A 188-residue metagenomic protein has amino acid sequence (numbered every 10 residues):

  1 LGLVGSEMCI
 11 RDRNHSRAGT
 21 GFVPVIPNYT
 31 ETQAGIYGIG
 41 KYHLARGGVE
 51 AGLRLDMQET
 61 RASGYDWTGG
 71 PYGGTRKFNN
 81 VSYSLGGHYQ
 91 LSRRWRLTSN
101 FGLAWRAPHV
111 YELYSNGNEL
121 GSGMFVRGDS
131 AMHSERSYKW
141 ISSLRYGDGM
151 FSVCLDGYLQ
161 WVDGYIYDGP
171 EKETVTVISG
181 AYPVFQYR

Functional and structural regions predicted by a protein language model:
L1, I36-Y42, L85-Y89, M132 (+1 more regions): Residues on the lipid-exposed face of transmembrane beta-strands in outer-membrane beta-barrel proteins
L1-G5, C9-I10: Single conserved hydrophobic/aromatic residue that forms the stacking wall/gate of nucleotide- or nucleobase-binding
S6, G40, A51-L53, L85 (+3 more regions): Membrane-embedded beta-strand positions of outer-membrane beta-barrel proteins
S6, R46-V49, R94-L97, M150-V153: Repeated loop/turn-to-beta-strand initiation elements of outer-membrane beta-barrel proteins
D12-S16, L44-R46, L55-R61, F101-A107 (+3 more regions): Transmembrane beta-strands of outer-membrane beta-barrel pores
G19-N28, S63-G74, M124-S130, Y182-R188: Extracellular loop and loop/strand-boundary signature of outer-membrane beta-barrel proteins
N28-T32, R61, T75-N80, A131-R136 (+1 more regions): Short sequence motifs at beta-strands and strand-loop junctions characteristic of Gram-negative outer-membrane
Q33-G35, R127-H133, K139, S152-R188: Outer membrane beta-barrel strand-and-loop segments of large Gram-negative receptors, especially TonB-dependent
